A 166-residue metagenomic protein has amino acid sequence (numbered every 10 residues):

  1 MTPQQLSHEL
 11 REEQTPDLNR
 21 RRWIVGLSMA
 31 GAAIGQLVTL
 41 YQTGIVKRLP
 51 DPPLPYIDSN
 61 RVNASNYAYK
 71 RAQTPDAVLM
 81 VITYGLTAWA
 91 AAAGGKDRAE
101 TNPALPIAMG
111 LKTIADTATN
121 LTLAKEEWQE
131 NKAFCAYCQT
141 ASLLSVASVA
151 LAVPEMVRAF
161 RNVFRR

Functional and structural regions predicted by a protein language model:
M1-R166: Short amphipathic, positively biased membrane-proximal segments that drive organelle/inner-membrane targeting
